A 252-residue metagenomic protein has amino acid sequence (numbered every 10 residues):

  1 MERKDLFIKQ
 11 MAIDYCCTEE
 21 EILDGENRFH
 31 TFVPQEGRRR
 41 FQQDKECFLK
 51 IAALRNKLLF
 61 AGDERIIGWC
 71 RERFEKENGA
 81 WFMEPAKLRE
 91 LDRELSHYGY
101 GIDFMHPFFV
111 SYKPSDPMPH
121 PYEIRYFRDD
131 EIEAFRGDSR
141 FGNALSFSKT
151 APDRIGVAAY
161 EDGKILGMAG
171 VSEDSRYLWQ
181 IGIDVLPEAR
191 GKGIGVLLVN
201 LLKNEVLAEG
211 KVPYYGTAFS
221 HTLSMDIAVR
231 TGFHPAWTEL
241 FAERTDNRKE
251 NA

Functional and structural regions predicted by a protein language model:
E2-L6, Q10-E19, E64, G156-A158 (+3 more regions): Long, contiguous binding/interaction regions
D5-I132: Acyl-donor-binding surface of acyltransferase catalytic domains
L58-A61, Y177, V206-A218: Conserved GNAT acetyl-CoA-binding A-motif
F60, I181, G191-E205, D226 (+1 more regions): Conserved acetyl-CoA-binding loop-helix of GNAT-fold acetyltransferases
I102-S111, H234-K249: Conserved catalytic-core motifs of GNAT/GCN5-like acyltransferases
F109-D162: A contiguous catalytic/ligand-binding core that recognizes phosphate-bearing ligands
S146-L178, G182-L186: A conserved beta-strand-loop-helix scaffold within acyl/acetyltransferase catalytic domains
Y215-V229, H234, A242-T245: Conserved beta-strand-loop-alpha-helix junction that forms the acyl-donor binding cleft
